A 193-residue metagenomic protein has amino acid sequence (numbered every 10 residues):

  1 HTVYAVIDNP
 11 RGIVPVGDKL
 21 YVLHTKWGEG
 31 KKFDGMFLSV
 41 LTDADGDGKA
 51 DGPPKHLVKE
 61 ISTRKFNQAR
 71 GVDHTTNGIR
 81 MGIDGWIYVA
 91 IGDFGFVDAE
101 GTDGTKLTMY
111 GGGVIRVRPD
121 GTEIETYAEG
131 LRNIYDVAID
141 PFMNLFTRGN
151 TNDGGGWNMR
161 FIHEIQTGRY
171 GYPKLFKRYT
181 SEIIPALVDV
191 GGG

Functional and structural regions predicted by a protein language model:
H1-G193: Beta-propeller domains with acidic blade repeats across secreted/periplasmic ectodomains and cytosolic WD/CNH propellers
